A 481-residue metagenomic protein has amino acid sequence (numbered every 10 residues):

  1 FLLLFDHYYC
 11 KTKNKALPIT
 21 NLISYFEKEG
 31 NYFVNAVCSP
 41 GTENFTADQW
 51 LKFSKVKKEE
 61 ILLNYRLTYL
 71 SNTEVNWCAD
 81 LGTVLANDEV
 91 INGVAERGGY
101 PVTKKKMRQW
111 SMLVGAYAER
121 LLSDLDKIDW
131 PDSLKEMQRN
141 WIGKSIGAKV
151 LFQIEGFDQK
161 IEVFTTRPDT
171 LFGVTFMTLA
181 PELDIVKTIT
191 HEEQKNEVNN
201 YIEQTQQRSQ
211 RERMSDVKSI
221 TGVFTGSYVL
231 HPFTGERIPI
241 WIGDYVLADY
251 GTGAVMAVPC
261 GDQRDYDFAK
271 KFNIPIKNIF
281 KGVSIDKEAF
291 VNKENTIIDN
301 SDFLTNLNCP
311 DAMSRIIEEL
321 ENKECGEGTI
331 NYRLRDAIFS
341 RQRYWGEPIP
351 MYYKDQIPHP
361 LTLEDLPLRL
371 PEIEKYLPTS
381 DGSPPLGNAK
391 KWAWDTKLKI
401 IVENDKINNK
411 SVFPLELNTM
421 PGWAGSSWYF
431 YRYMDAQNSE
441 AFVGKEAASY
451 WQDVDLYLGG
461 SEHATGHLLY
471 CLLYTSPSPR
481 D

Functional and structural regions predicted by a protein language model:
F1-I161, P168, A254-D365, E372-Y376 (+2 more regions): Residue patterns forming the tRNA-binding/recognition surfaces of aminoacyl-tRNA synthetases and related DALR
G115-G143, D184-I220, T379-A389: Amphipathic alpha-helical
E162-E182, R343-Y344, T419-F430, H463-T465: Conserved phosphate/anionic-ligand binding catalytic regions in large, soluble enzymes, centered on
L183-S284, E288: Catalytic alpha/beta core of large soluble enzyme barrels
P232-I242, N418-Y457: Active-site-adjacent "gating/activation" loops or surface patches in catalytic cores
I330, R341-R343, V412-W423, Y450-D453 (+1 more regions): Secondary-structure capping and boundary motifs in well-ordered enzyme cores
T362-N404, P421: Long, His/Glu/Asp-enriched segments that create or flank divalent metal/ion-associated functional microenvironments
Y474-D481: Conserved small/polar residues in nucleotide/adenosyl-binding loops
